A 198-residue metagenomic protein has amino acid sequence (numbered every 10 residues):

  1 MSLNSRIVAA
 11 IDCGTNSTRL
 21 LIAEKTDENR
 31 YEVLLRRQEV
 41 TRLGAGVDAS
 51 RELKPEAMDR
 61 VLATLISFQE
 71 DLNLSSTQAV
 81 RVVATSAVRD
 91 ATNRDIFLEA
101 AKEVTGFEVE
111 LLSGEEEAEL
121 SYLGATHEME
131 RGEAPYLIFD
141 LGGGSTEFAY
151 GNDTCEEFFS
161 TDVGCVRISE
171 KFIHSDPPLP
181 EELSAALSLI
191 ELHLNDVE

Functional and structural regions predicted by a protein language model:
M1-C13, L21-I138, A149-E198: Nucleotide/phosphate-binding catalytic cleft detector across ATP-hydrolyzing and phosphate-transferring enzymes
N16-T18, G144: Conserved Rossmann-like nucleotide-cofactor binding loop
